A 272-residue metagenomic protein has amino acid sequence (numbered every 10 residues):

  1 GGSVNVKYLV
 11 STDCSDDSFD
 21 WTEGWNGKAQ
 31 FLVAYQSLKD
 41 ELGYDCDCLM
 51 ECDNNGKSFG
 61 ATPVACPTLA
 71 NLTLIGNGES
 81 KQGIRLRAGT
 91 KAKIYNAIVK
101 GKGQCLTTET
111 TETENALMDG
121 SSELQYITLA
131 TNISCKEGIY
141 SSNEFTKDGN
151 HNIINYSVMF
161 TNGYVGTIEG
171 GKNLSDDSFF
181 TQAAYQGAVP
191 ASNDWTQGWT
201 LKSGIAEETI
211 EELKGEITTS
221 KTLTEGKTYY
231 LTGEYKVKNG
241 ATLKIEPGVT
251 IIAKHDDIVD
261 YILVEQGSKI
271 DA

Functional and structural regions predicted by a protein language model:
G1-A272: Extracellular beta-rich repeat passengers
